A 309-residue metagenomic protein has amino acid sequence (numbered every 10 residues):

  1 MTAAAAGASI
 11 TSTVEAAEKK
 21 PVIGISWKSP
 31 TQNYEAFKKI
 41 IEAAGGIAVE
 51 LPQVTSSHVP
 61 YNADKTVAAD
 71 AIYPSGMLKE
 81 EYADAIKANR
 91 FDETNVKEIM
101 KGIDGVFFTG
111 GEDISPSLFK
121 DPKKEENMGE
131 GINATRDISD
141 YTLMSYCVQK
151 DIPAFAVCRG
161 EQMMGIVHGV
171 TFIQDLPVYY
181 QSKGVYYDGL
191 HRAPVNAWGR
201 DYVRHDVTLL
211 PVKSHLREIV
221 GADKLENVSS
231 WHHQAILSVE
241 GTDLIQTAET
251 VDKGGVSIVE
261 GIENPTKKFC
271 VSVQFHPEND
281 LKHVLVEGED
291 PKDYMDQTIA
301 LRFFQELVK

Functional and structural regions predicted by a protein language model:
M1-S9: N-terminal export signals
I10-A16: Sec/Tat signal peptide C-region and signal peptidase I cleavage site
A17-D104, N133-K150, P177, D188-K309: Amide-donor transfer/coupling interface in amidating biosynthetic enzymes
G105-K120, Q174-G184: Short, solvent-exposed beta-strand-terminating loops
E112-E125, H283-E289: Short, flexible, mixed-charge acidic loops at enzyme active sites
I114-L118, M163-I166, L237, D280-K282: Short catalytic/ligand-binding loop motif for oxyanion handling, primarily in non-cytosolic enzymes, centered on
A156, G160, G165, G169: Gly/Ala-rich beta-loop-alpha elbow adjacent to hydrolase catalytic centers
